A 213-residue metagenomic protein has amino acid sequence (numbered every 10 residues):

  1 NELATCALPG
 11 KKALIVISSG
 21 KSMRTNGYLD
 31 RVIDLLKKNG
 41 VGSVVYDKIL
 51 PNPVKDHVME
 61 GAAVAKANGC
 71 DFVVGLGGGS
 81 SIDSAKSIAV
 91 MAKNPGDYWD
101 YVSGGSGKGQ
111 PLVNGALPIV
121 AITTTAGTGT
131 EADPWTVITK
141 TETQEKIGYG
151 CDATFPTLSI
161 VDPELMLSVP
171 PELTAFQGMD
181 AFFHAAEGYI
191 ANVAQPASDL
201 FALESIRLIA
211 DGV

Functional and structural regions predicted by a protein language model:
N1-F72: ATP/NTP phosphate-donor binding region
T25-G27, S84-K86, E131-A132: Short glycine-/acidic-enriched loop or helix-start segments at secondary-structure transitions that form or flank
G61, S84-A89, A185-A186, I209-G212: Buried hydrophobic packing segments
A65-G105, A116-T124: A short, small-residue-rich loop immediately preceding and capping a beta-strand
P95-P196: A glycine/threonine-rich phosphate-anchoring loop and its flanking beta-alpha core in nucleotide/phosphate-binding
G188-V213: Active-site segments that bind and position negatively charged phosphate/pyrophosphate groups
